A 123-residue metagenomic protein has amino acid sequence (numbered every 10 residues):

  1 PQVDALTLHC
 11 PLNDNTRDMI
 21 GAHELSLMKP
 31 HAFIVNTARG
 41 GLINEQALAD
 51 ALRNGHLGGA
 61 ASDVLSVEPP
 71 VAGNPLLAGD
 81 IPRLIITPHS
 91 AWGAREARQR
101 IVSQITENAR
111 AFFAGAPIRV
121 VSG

Functional and structural regions predicted by a protein language model:
P1-V3: Short acidic low-complexity segments
L6-T7, A61: N-terminal Rossmann-like NAD(P) cofactor-binding module of classical short-chain dehydrogenase/reductase
L8, A22-S26, P82-I86: Short amphipathic alpha-helical segments, especially helix-boundary/capping motifs
H9, D18, H89: Histidine-centered active-site/metal-ligand motif
H9-L12, N36-T37: Short, well-ordered coil/turn residues at beta-beta hairpins and beta-strand->alpha-helix junctions within
N15-I34, E45-A49: Rossmann-fold NAD(P) dinucleotide-binding segment
H31, T37-G123: Rossmann-like dinucleotide-binding domain for NAD(H)/NADP(H)
